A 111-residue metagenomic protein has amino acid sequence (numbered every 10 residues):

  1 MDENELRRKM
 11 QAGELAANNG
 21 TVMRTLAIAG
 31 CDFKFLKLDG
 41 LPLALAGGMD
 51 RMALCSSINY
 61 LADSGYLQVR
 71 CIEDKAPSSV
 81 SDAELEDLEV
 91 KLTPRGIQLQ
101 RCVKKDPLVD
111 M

Functional and structural regions predicted by a protein language model:
M1-A29: Short alpha-helical segments that sit at the start of domains
I28, Y60-Q68, Q98-C102, D106: Amphipathic alpha-helical interaction surfaces
A29-L36: Short capping segments at the starts of secondary-structure elements
L38-R51: Short helix-coil junctions and helix-kink-helix linkers
G48-S64, Q68-C71, L85-D87: Short amphipathic alpha-helical interaction segments
R70-I72, P77-V80: Beta-hairpin "wing" of winged helix-turn-helix
V80-M111: Short, amphipathic alpha-helical interaction segments positioned at domain boundaries
